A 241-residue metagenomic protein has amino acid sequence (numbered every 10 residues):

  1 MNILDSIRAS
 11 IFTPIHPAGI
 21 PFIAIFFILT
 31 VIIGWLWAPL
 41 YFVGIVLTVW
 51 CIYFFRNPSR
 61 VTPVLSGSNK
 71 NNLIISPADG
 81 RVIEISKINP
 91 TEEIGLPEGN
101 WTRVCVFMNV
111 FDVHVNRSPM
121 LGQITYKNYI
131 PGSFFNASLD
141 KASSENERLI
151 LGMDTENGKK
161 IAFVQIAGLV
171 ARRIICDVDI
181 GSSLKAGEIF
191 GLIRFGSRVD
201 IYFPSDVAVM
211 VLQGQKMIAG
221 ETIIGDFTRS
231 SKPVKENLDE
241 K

Functional and structural regions predicted by a protein language model:
M1-K241: Contiguous, well-folded functional domains in the mature portion of proteins
